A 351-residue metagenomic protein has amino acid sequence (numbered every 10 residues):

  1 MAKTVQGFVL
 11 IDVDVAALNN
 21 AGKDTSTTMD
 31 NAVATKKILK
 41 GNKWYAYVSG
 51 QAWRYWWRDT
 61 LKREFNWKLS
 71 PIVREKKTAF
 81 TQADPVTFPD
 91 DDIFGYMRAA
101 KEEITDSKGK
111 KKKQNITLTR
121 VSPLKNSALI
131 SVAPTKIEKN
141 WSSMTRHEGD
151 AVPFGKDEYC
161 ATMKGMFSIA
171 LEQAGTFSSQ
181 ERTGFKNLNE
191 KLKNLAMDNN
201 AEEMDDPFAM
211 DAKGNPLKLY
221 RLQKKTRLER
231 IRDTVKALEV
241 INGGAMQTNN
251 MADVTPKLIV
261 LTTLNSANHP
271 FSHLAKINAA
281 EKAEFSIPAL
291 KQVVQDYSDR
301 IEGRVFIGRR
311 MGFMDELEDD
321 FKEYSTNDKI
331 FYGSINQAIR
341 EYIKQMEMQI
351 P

Functional and structural regions predicted by a protein language model:
M1-P351: RNA-binding basic/glycine-rich loop and surface signature characteristic of RAMP-family CRISPR effectors
